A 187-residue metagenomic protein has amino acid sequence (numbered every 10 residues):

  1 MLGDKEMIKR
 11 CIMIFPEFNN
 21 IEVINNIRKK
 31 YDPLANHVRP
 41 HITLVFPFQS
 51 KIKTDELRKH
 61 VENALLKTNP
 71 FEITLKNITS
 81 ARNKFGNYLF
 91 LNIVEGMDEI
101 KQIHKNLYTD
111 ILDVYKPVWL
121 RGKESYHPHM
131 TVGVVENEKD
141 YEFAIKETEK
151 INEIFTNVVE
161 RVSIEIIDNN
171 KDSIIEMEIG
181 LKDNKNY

Functional and structural regions predicted by a protein language model:
L2-Y187: Histidine-dependent nucleotide/RNA phosphoesterase domain, centered on the 2H-phosphoesterase fold with its duplicated
